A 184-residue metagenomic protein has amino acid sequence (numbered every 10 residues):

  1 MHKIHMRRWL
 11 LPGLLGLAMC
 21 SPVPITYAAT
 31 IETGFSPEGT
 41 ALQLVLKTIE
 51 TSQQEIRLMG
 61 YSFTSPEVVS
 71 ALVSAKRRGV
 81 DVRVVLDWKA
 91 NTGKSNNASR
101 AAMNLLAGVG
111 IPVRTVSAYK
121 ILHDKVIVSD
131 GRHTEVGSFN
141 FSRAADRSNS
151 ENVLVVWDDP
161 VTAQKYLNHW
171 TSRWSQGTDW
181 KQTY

Functional and structural regions predicted by a protein language model:
H2-G13: Bacterial N-terminal signal peptides that target proteins for export
P12-P22: Bacterial N-terminal signal peptides
T26-A28: Boundary at the C-terminal end of the N-terminal hydrophobic targeting segment
E32, R57-G60, R83-L86, R114-T115 (+3 more regions): Structural recognition of the beta-strand scaffold that forms the well-ordered cores of secreted hydrolase catalytic
Q43, S129, H133-Y184: Signature of lipid phosphatidyltransferase scaffolds
K47, T51-I111: Primarily the HKD phosphodiesterase
S62-P66, W88-G93, Y119-L122, H133-T134 (+2 more regions): Solvent-exposed loop/turn segments at secondary-structure junctions within structured extracellular/periplasmic domains
A98-S148: Surface-exposed, polar helix/loop patches in the mature regions of secreted/periplasmic/lumenal proteins that form
